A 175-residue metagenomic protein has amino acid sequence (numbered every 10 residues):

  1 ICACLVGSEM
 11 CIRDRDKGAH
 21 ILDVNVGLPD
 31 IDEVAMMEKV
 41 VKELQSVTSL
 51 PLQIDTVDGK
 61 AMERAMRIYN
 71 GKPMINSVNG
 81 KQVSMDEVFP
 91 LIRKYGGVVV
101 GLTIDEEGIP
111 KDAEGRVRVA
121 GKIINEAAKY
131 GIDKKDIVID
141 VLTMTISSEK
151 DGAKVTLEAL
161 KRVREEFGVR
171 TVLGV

Functional and structural regions predicted by a protein language model:
I1-I12: Single conserved hydrophobic/aromatic residue that forms the stacking wall/gate of nucleotide- or nucleobase-binding
S8-E9, E33, N76-G80, G108-G115: Active-site mouth loops of central-metabolism enzymes
R15-D16, R64-Y69, E87-G97, K129-I132: Acidic (Asp/Glu)-rich catalytic clusters
D16-L50, T143-K150: Glycine-rich, proline-tolerant flexible connector loops at the mouths of alpha/beta enzymes
D23-L28, L50-D58, P73-Q82: Catalytic beta/alpha-barrel core
D32-N70, L157-T171: Alpha-helix-loop-beta-strand connector modules within alpha/beta enzyme cores
K94-V175: Catalytic alpha/beta core domains of metabolic enzymes, predominantly
